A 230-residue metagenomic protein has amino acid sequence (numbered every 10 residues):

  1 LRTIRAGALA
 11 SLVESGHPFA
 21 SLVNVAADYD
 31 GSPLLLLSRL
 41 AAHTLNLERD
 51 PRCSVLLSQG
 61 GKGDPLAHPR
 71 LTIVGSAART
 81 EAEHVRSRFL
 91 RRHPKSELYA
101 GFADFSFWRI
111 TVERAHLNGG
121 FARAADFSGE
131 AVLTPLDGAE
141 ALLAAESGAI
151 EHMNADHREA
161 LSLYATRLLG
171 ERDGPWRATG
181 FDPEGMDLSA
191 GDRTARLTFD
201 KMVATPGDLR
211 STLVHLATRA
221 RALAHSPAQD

Functional and structural regions predicted by a protein language model:
L1-E48, S54-L56: An N-terminal domain-cap segment
S15-H17, G63, G180: A short beta-turn/loop motif at secondary-structure boundaries
P18-S21, L71-I73, A125, R193-L197: Short beta-strand segments
Y29-P33, H68-R70, D192: Coil-to-beta-strand transition motifs
L40-F105, T111-R114, T194: Short, structured beta-strand-loop surface elements
L98-D230: C-terminal edge-of-domain segments
